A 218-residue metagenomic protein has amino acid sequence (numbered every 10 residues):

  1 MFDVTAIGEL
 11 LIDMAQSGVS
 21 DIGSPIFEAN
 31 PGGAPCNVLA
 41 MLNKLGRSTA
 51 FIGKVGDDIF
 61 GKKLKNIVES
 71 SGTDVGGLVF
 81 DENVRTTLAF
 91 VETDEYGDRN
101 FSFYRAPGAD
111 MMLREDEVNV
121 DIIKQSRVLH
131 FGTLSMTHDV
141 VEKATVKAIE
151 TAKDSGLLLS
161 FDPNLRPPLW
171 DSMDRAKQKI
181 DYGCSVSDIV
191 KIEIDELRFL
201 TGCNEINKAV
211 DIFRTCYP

Functional and structural regions predicted by a protein language model:
M1-D74: Glycine-rich phosphate/adenosyl-contacting loop at the front of the ribokinase-like
L10, L134, P163: Active-site metal-binding loops of divalent metal-dependent hydrolases
N43, E69, E150-D154, C184: Anion (oxyanion) recognition and catalysis
S48-T133: Conserved N-terminal subdomain of the carbohydrate kinase-like
S155, L169-P218: Conserved phosphate/ATP/ADP-binding segment of small-molecule kinases
G156-P163: Short beta-strand/loop segments at the ligand-binding rim of alpha/beta enzyme cores
P163-L169: A short, histidine- and acid-enriched strand-loop-helix "catalytic/donor-clamping" loop that lines the nucleotide-sugar
